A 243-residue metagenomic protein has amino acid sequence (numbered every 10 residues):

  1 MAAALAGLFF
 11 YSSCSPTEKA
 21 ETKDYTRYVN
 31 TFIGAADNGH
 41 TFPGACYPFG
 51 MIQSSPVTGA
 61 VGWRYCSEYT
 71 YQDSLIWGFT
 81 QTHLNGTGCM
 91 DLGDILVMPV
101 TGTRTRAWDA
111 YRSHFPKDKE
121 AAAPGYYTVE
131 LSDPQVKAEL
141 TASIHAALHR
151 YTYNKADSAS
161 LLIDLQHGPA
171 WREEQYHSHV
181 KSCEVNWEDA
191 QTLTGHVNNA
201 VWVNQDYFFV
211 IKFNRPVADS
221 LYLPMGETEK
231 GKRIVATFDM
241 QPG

Functional and structural regions predicted by a protein language model:
M1-A2, N85: Hydrophobic H-region at the start of alpha-helical membrane spans
A2-F9: Bacterial N-terminal signal peptides
S13-C14: N-terminal Sec signal peptide cleavage junction
E18-P242: Accessory carbohydrate-recognition regions in carbohydrate-active enzymes
